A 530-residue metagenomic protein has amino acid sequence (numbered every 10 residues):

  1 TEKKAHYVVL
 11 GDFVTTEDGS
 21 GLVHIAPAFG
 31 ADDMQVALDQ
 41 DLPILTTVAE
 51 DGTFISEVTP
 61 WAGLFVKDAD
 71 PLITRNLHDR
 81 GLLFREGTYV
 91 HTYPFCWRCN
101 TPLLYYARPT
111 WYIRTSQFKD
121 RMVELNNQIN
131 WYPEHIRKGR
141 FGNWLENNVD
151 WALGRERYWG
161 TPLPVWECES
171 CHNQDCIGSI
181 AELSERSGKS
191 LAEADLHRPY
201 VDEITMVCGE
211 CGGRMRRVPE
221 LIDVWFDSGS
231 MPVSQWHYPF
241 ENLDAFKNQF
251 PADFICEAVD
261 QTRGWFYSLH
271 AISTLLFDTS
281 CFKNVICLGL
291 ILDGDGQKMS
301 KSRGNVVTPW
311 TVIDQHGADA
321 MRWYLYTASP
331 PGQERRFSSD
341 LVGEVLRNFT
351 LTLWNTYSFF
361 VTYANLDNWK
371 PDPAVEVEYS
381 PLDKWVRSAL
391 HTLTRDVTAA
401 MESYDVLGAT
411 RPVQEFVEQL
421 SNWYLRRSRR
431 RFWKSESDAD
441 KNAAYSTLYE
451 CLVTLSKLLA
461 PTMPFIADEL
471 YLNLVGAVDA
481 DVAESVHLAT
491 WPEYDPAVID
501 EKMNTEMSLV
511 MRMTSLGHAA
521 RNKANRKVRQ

Functional and structural regions predicted by a protein language model:
K4, F13, E17-I177, A181 (+8 more regions): Residue patterns forming the tRNA-binding/recognition surfaces of aminoacyl-tRNA synthetases and related DALR
A37, N100, L288-G289, L353 (+2 more regions): Residue-level signal for inorganic ion chemistry
Q40-G52, R157-W159, I180-E334: Alpha-helical recognition segments enriched in aromatics with Gly/Pro capping that present substrate-recognition
L83-E86, M215-V218, D278-V285, M321 (+4 more regions): Acidic/polar loop patches that form or flank catalytic/metal-binding clefts of enzymes that bind anionic ligands
V90-C99, L163-C171, C287-I291, S329 (+6 more regions): A glycine-rich phosphate-binding loop feature that marks nucleotide/adenosyl-phosphate handling sites
C96-R98, P102-L104, W151, R157-Y158 (+4 more regions): Conserved phosphate/anionic-ligand binding catalytic regions in large, soluble enzymes, centered on
N148, W225, G229, L269-H270 (+7 more regions): Short alpha-helical scaffolding segments that buttress acidic/His motifs in well-ordered protein cores
D367-R395, R426-L516, K523-R526: Acidic, turn-prone loop/beta-hairpin segments
